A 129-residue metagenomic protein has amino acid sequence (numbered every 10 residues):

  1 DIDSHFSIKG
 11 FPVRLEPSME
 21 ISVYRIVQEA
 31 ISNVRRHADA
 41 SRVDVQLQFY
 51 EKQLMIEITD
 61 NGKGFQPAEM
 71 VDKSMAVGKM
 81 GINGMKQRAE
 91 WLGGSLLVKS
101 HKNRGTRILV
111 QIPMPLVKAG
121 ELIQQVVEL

Functional and structural regions predicted by a protein language model:
D1-L129: Coiled-coil dimerization/phosphotransfer module
